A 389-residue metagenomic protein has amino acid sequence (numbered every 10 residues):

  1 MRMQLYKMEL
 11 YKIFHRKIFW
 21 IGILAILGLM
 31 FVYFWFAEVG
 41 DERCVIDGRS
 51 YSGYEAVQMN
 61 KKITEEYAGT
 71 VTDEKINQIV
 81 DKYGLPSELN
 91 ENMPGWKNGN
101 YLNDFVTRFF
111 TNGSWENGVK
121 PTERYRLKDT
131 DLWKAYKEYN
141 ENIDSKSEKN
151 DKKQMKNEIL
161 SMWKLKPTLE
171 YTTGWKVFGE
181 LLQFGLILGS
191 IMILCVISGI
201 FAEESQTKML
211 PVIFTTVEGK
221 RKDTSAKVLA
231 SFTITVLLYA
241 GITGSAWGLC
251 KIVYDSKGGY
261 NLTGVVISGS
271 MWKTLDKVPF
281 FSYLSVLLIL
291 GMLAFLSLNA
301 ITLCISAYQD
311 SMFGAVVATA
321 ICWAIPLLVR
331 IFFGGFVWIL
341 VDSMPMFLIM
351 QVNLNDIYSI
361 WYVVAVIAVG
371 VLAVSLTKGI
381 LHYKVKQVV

Functional and structural regions predicted by a protein language model:
M1-W20, I26: Aromatic- and glycine-rich beta-strand/loop motifs that create alpha-glucan
K7-K12, I301-Y308, G370-V389: Junction motif at the cytosolic side of a transmembrane helix
K17-W20, R221, M312-F313: Residues that define the loop-to-transmembrane-helix transition and helix capping in multi-pass membrane transporters
I23-L27, F313-P326, S343: Central hydrophobic cores of alpha-helical transmembrane segments in multi-pass integral membrane proteins
L27-N77, L127-E204, S225-Y308, M346-A365: Secretory targeting signals
I79-W133: Extracytoplasmic loops/domains of multi-pass membrane proteins
E204-P211: Hydrophobic transmembrane alpha-helix segments characteristic of membrane transport and insertion machinery
F214-K220: Short helix-to-coil transition segments within interhelical loops that connect adjacent transmembrane helices
